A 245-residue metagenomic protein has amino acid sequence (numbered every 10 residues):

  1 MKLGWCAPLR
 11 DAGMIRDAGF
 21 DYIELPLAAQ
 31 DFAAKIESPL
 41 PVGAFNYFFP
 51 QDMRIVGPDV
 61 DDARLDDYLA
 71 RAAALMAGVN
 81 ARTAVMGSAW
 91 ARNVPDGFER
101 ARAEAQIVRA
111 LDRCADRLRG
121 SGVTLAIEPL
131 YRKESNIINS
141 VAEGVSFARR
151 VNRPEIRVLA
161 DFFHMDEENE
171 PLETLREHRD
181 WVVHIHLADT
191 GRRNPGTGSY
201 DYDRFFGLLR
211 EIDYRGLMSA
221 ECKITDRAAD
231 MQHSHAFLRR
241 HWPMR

Functional and structural regions predicted by a protein language model:
M1, G43-V56, A89-P95: N-terminal small/glycine-rich loop or linker at the start of catalytic domains across soluble metabolic enzymes
M1-G19, D66, R71-A74, N80-R82 (+2 more regions): Histidine-acidic metal/acid-base catalytic patches
L9-D11, L27-A29, F48-Q51, W90-R92 (+4 more regions): Active-site-proximal loop/turn and secondary-structure-junction residues that shape catalytic pockets, frequently
A12-A34, A44-R54: N-terminal substrate-binding region of glycoside hydrolase catalytic domains
Y22-E24, A44-N46, V85, A126 (+3 more regions): Conserved beta-strand positions in the central sheet of alpha/beta enzyme cores
E24-P39, S88-E99: Glycine-rich, proline-tolerant flexible connector loops at the mouths of alpha/beta enzymes
A33-P39, I107-L118, T174-E177, R204-L209: Catalytic-core regions built around general acid/base machinery
V56-R157: Active-site acidic/histidine proton-transfer and metal-coordination neighborhood in alpha/beta enzyme cores
